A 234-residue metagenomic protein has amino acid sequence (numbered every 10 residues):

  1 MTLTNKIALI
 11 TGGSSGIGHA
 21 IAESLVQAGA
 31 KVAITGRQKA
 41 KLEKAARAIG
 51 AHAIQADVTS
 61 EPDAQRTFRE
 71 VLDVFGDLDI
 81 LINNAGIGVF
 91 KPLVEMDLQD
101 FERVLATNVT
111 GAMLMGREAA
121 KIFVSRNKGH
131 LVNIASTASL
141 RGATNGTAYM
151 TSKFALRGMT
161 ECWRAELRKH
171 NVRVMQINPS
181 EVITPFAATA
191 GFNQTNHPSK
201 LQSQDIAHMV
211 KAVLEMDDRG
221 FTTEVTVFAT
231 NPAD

Functional and structural regions predicted by a protein language model:
S14-S15: Conserved glycine-rich cofactor-binding loop
A28-A45: Conserved glycine-rich Rossmann-like NAD(P)H-binding loop of the short-chain dehydrogenase/reductase
A56-T67, L98: The beta1-alpha1 cofactor-binding region of Rossmann-like NAD(H)/NADP(H)-dependent oxidoreductases
P92-L93, D100-E102: Substrate-binding pocket helix/loop in short-chain dehydrogenase/reductase
G116, S152: Active-site helix of classical SDR
S136: Residue(s) in the substrate-gating loop at a strand-loop-helix junction that position the organic substrate next
K169-V172, Q176-I177, Q194-D234: C-terminal helical subdomain
